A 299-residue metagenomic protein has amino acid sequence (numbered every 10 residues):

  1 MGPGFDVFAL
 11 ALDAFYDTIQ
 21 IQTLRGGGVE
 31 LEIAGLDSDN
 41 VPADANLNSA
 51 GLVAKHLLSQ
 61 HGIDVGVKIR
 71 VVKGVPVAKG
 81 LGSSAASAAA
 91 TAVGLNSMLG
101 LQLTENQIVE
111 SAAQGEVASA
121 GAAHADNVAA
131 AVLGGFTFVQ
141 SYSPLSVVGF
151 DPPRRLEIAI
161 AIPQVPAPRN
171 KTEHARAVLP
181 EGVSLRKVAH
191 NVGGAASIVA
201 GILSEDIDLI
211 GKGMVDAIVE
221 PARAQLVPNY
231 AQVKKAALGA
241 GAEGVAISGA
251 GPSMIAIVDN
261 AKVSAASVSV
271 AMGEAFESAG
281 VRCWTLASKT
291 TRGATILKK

Functional and structural regions predicted by a protein language model:
M1-K79, S97, L101-E105, L133-G134 (+2 more regions): ATP-binding N-lobe of GHMP and related small-molecule kinases
D6-L10, V117-A122, D126-A129, P144-D151 (+2 more regions): A generic local secondary-structure boundary/capping motif
A11, V72, A131-L133, Q140 (+2 more regions): Short beta-strand segments
Q22, A131-Y142, A256-D259, L297-K298: Short beta-strand-to-turn element immediately C-terminal to the catalytic PLP-Schiff-base lysine in fold type I
N48-Q60, A195, V233-K235, A271-M272: Short, well-ordered amphipathic alpha-helical segments that serve as non-catalytic structural scaffolds within diverse
Q60, D64-S146: Gly/Ser-rich oxyanion-binding loop with an adjacent helix/lid that shapes the negatively charged ligand pocket
R155-K235, G239-A240: Acyltransferase
I202-K299: Glycine-rich, charge-dense phosphate/pyrophosphate-binding loop(s) and the adjacent flexible "lid"/catalytic subdomain
